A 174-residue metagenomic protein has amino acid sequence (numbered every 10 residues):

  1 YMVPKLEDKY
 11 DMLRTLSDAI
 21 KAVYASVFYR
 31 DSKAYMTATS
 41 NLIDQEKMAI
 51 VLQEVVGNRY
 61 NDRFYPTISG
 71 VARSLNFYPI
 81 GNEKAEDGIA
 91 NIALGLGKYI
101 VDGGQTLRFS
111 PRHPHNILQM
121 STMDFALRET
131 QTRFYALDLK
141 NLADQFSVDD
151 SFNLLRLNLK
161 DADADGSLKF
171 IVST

Functional and structural regions predicted by a protein language model:
Y1-T174: Nucleotide/phosphate-binding sheet-loop regions of phosphoryl- and nucleotidyl-transfer enzymes
